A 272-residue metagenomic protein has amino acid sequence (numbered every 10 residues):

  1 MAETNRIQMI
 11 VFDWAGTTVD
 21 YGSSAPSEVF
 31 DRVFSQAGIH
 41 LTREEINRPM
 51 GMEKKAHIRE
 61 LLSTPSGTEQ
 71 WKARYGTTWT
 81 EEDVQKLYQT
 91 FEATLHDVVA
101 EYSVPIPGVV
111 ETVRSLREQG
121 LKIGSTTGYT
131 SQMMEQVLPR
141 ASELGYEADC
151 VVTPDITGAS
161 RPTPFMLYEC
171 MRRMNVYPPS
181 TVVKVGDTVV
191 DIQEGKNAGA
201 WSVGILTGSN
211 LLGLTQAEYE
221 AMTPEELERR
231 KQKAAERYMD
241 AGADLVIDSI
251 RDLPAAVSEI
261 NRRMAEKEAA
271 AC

Functional and structural regions predicted by a protein language model:
M1-Q8, V110, R114-S115, T130-C272: Asp-based, Mg2+/Mn2+-dependent phosphohydrolase catalytic module
T4-V110, R114-Q119, E135: N-terminal helical cap/lid subdomain that shapes the substrate entry/recognition surface in HAD-like hydrolases
T17, T127, T207: Ser/Thr-centric signal marking residues that sit in or immediately flank functional binding/regulatory motifs
P49, T126-G128: Structural motif
